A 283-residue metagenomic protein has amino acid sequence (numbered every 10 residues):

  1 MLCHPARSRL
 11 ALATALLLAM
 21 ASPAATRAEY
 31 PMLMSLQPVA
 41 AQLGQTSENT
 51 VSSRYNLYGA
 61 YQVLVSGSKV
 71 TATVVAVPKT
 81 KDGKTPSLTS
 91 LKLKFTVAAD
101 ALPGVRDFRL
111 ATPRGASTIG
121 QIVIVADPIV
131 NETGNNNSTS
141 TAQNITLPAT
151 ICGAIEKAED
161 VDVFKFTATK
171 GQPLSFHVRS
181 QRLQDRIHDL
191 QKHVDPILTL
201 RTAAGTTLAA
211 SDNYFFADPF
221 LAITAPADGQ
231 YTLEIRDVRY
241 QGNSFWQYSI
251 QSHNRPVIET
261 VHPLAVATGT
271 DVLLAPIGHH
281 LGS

Functional and structural regions predicted by a protein language model:
M1-A13: Bacterial N-terminal signal peptides that target proteins for export
A11-S22: Bacterial N-terminal signal peptides
A24-A28: Boundary at the C-terminal end of the N-terminal hydrophobic targeting segment
E29-K81, L88-S90, A99, P113 (+4 more regions): Acidic, Ser/Thr/Pro-rich low-complexity intrinsically disordered segments
L93-F95: Short, well-ordered beta-strand segments enriched in hydrophobic/aromatic residues
A101-T112: A short beta-strand micro-motif common to beta-rich folds, especially ectodomain repeats
